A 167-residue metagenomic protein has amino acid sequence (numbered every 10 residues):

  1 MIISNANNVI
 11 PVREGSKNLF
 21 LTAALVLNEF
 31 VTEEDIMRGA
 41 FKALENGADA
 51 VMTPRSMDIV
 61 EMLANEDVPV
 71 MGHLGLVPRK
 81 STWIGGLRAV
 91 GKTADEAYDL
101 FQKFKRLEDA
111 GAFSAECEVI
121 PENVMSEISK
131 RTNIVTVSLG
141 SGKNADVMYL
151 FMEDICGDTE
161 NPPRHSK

Functional and structural regions predicted by a protein language model:
M1-K167: Alpha/beta enzyme core
